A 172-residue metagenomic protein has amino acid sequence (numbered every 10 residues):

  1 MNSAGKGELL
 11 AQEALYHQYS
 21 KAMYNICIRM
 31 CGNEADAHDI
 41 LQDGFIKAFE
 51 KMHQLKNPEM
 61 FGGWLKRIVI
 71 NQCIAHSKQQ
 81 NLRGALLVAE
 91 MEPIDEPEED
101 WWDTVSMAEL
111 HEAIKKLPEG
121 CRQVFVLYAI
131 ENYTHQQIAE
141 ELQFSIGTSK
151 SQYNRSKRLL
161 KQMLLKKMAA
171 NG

Functional and structural regions predicted by a protein language model:
M1-A22, R29, K115, H135-L142 (+2 more regions): N-terminal module of bacterial RNA polymerase sigma factors
G5-K6, D43-M60, Q79-N81: Sigma70-family region 2
Y16, K21-N25, E34-K51: Conserved RNAP core-binding helix
M23, C27, M52, L65 (+1 more regions): Hydrophobic-face residues of short alpha-helical interaction/recognition segments
A35, Q136, G147: Residues within helix-turn-helix
I70, I74, C121, E140-K166: DNA-recognition helix of helix-turn-helix
A75, L82-L110, T134: Internal acidic/polar
V124-Y128: A short pre-motif secondary-structure segment
